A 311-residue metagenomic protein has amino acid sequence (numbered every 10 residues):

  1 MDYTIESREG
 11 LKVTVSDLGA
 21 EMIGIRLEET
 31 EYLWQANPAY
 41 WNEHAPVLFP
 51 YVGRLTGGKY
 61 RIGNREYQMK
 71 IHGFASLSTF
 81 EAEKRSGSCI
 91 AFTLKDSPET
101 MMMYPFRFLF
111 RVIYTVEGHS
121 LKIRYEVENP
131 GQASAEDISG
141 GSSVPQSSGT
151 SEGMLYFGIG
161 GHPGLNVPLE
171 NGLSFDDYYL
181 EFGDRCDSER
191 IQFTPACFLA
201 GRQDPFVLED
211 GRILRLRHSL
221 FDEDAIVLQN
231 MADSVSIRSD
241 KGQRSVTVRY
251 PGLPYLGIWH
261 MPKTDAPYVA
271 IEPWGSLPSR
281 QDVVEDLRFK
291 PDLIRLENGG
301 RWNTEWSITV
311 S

Functional and structural regions predicted by a protein language model:
M1-I62, E66-M69, M231-P254, G300-V310: Beta-strand-rich N-terminal accessory domains
L11, L27, Y67, L77-K84 (+1 more regions): Acidic/His-leaning functional-site neighborhoods
V13-V15, Y114, L121-N129: Short, well-ordered beta-strand segments enriched in hydrophobic/aromatic residues
G19-A20, P105-L109, V116-K122, L173 (+2 more regions): Coil-to-beta-strand transition motifs
E66, K70-G118, P145-Q146, T150: Extended, loop-rich substrate-binding clefts of extracytoplasmic carbohydrate-active enzymes
T93-E99, W274-S276, T309: Generic short beta-strand segments
R111-I113, P291-L296: Beta-strand-rich interaction surfaces with strong enrichment in secreted/lumenal proteins
A133-P145, G149-Y156, G164-P251: Active-site/ligand-binding surface loops and adjacent short beta/alpha elements that line catalytic pockets across
